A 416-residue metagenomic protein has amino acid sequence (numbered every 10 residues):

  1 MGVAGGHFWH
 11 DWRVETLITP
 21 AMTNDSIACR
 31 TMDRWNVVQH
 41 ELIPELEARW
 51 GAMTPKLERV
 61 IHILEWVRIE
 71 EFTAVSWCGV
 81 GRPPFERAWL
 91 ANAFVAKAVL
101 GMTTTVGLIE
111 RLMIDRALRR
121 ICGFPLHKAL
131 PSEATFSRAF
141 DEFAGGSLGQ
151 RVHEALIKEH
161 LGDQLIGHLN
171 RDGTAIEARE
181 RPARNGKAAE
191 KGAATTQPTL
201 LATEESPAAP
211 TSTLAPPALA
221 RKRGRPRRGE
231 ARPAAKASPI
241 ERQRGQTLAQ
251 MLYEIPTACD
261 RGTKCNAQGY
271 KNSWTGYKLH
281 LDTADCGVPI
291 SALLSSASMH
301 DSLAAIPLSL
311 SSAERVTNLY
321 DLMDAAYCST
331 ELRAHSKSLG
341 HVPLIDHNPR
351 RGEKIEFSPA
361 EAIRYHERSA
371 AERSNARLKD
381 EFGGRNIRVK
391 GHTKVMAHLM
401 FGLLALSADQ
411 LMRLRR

Functional and structural regions predicted by a protein language model:
M1-E71, R413-R416: Charged, often Cys/His-bearing segments associated with DNA-binding zinc-finger transcription factors
V3, E86, E133-A325, T330-S338: Polybasic low-complexity intrinsically disordered regions
M53-L100: Basic, short loop/linker segments at the boundary and entry of helix-turn-helix/winged-helix-like folds
G79-A88, K271-N272, V389-L399: Structural motif
R82-R151: Short, positively charged, Gly/Tyr-enriched micro-motifs that form contact patches at catalytic or ligand/partner
A155-I157, E367-A370, R377-L378, L399-A405: Charged alpha-helix within mobile-element recombinases
A325-G391: Helix-centered, glycine/charged polyanion-binding patches within enzymatic domains that contact phosphate-containing
K390-R416: Charge-patterned, long linear interaction tracts outside catalytic cores
